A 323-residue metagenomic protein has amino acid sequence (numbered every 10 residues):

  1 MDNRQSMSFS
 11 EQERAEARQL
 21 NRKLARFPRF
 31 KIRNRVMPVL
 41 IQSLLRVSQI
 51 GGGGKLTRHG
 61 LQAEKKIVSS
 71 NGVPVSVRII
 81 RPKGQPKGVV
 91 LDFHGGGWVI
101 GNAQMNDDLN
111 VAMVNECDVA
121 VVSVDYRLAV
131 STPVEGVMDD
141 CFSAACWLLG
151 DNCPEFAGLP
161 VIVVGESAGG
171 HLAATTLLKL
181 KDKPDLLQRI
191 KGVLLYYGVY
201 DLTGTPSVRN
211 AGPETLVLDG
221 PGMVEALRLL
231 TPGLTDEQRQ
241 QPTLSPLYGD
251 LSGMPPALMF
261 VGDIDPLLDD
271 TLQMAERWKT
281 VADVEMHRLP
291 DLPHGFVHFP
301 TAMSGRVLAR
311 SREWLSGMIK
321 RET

Functional and structural regions predicted by a protein language model:
M1-I79, T323: A glycine/proline-hinged amphipathic helix-loop "lid/cap" segment that gates access to hydrophobic ligand pockets
V77-P86, L247-L251: Short beta-strand-to-loop junctions in surface cap/lid or active-site-entrance loops
K87-G96: Short beta-strand element of the alpha/beta-hydrolase
N102-A103, L109, V122-P160, A302-R306: Catalytic nucleophile-loop/oxyanion-hole region of alpha/beta-hydrolase and closely related hydrolase-like folds
G165, G169, A173: Gly/Ala-rich beta-loop-alpha elbow adjacent to hydrolase catalytic centers
L178, D182-E237: Hydrolase active-site cap/lid region
M259-V261: Short beta-strand/loop motif that positions the catalytic acidic residue of the alpha/beta-hydrolase fold
P300-T323: Catalytic active-site module of serine/aspartate enzymes centered on a nucleophile-bearing elbow/loop
